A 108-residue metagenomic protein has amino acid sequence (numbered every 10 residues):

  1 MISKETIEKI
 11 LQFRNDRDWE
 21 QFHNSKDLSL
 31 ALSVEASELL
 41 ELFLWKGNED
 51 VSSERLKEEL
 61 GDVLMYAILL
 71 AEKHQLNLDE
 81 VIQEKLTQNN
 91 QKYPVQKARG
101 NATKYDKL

Functional and structural regions predicted by a protein language model:
M1-L60, L64-L108: Flexible "arm" and connector segments at domain edges
